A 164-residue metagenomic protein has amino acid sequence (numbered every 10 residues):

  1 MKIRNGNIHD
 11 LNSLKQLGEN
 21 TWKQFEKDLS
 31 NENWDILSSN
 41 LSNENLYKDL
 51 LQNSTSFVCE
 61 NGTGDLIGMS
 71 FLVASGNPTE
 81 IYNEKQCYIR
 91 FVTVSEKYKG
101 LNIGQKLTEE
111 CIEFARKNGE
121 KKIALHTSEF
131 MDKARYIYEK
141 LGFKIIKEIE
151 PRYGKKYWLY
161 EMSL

Functional and structural regions predicted by a protein language model:
K2-Q16, K27: A short beta-loop-alpha structural element at the N-terminal edge of CoA-dependent acyl/N-acetyltransferase catalytic
E19-L46: Conserved GNAT-fold acetyl-CoA-binding loop/helix
N20-T21, F57, K85-C87, K121-A124 (+2 more regions): C-terminal "cap" of GNAT-fold acetyltransferases
N43-V58, Y88: A short helix-loop-beta-strand connector motif used in the catalytic cores of GNAT acetyltransferases and, in some
V58, D65-A74, Y88, T93: Conserved beta-strand in the GNAT
G76-I89, K99, G154: A conserved beta-turn-beta hairpin within the catalytic core of GNAT-like acetyltransferases that forms part
R90, S95, K99, S128: Residue-level recognition of the GNAT/N-acetyltransferase active site
V94, G100-E113, K140: Conserved acetyl-CoA-binding loop-helix of GNAT-fold acetyltransferases
